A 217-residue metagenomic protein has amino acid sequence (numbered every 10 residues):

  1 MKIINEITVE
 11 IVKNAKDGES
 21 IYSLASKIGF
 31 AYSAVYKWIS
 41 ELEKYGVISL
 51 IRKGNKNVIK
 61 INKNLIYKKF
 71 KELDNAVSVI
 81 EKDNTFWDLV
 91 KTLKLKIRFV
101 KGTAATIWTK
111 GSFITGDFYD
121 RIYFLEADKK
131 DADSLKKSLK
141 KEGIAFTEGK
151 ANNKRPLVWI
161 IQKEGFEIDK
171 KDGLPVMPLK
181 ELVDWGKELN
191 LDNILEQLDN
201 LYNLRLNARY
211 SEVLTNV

Functional and structural regions predicted by a protein language model:
M1-E10: Short alpha-helical segments that sit at the start of domains
K13-D17, D172-G173: Short helix-capping/hinge SLiMs at alpha-helix to coil transitions
D17-I28: Short acidic, hydrophobic short linear motifs in intrinsically disordered regions
G29-E41: Short amphipathic alpha-helical interaction segments
E43-K53: A short, conserved structural fragment
I51-V58, N62-I66: Short, Lys/Arg-rich nucleic-acid/phosphate-binding segment
A76-R155: Short gly/ser-rich loop at a beta-strand->alpha-helix junction or flexible surface loop bordering the NTP-binding
K136-V217: Hydrophobic alpha-helical interaction segments
